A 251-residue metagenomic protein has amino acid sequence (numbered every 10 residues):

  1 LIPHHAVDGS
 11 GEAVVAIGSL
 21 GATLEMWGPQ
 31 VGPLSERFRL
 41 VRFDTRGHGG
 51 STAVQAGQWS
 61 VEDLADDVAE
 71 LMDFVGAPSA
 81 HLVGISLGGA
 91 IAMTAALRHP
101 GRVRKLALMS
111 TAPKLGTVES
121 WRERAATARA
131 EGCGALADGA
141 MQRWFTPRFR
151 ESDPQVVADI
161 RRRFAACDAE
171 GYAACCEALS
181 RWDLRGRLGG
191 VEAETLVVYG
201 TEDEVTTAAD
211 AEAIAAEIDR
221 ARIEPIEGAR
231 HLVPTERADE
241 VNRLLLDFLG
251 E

Functional and structural regions predicted by a protein language model:
A6-G57: Conserved HGGG/HGGXW glycine-rich cap/lid loop of the alpha/beta-hydrolase fold
E62-A80: Conserved acidic catalytic loop of the alpha/beta-hydrolase fold
G84, G88, A92: Gly/Ala-rich beta-loop-alpha elbow adjacent to hydrolase catalytic centers
M93-A137: Flexible "cap/lid" loop of the alpha/beta hydrolase fold
G116-S120, E131-G190: Conserved alpha/beta-hydrolase catalytic His-Asp/Glu region
V191, V197-Y199, D203: Short beta-strand/loop motif that positions the catalytic acidic residue of the alpha/beta-hydrolase fold
A208, E212-H231: Catalytic histidine neighborhood in serine/cysteine hydrolases with alpha/beta-hydrolase-type architecture
A229-N242: Catalytic histidine-centered segment of alpha/beta-hydrolase-like enzymes
